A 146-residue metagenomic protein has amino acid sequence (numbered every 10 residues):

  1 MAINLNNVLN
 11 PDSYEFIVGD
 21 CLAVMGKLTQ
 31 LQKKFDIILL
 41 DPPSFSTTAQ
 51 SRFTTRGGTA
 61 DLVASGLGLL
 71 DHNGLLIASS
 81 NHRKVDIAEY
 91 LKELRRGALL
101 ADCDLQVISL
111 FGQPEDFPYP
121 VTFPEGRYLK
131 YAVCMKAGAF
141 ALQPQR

Functional and structural regions predicted by a protein language model:
M1-L39: S-adenosyl-L-methionine
V8, C21, T55-G58, F111: Active/binding-pocket-proximal capping segment
V18, F35-S65: Mobile active-site "lid"/loop adjacent to the S-adenosyl-L-methionine
G26, T47-S51, I77-S79, P118-Y119: Short beta-alpha connecting loops at secondary-structure transitions that line or flank enzyme active sites
T29, V63-L67, R95: A structural alpha-helix within SAM-dependent methyltransferase catalytic domains
T29-Q30, Q50-F53, Y90-L91: Short amphipathic alpha-helical segments
D61, L75-R146: C-terminal catalytic and target-recognition region of SAM-dependent MTase-like enzymes, primarily methyltransferases
L70-H72: Helix-to-beta-strand junctions that scaffold the AdoMet/dcAdoMet cofactor pocket in Class I SAM-dependent enzymes
